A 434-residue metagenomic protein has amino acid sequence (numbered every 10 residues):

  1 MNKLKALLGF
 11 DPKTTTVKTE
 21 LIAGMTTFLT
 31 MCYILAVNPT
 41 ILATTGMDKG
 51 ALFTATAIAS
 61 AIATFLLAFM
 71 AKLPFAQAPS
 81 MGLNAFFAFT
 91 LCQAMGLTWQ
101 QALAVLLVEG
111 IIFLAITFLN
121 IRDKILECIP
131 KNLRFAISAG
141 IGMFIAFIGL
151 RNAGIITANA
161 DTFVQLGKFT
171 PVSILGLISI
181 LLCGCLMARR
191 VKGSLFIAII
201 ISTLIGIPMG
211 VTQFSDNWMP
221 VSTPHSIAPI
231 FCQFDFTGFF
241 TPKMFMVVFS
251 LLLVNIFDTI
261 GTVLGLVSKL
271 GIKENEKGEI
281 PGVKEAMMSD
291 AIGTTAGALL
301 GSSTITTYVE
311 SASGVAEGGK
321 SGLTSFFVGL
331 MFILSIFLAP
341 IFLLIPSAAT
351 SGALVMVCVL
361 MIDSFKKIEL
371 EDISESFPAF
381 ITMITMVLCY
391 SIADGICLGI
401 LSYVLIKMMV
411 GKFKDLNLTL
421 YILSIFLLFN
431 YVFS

Functional and structural regions predicted by a protein language model:
M1-A51, V164-Q165, I199-K284, I425-F429: Helix-loop-helix hairpins and the membrane-proximal interhelical loops of multi-pass alpha-helical transport proteins
N2-N38, A59, S80-F89, Q93-S138 (+1 more regions): Helix-loop-helix junctions within the multi-pass membrane cores of secondary transporters/permeases
L21, I41, I125, G193 (+3 more regions): Residue-level signature of catalytic and energy-coupling elements of molecular machines, predominantly ATP/GTP-dependent
M25-C32, I62-F65, F69, L150 (+3 more regions): Hydrophobic/aromatic residues within the transmembrane alpha-helices of Major Facilitator Superfamily
T40-L52, T90-Q101, P242-F245, P346 (+1 more regions): Helix-coil boundary and interhelical linker segments in multi-pass alpha-helical membrane proteins
G46-F65: Loop-to-helix transition at the N-terminal end of transmembrane alpha-helices
A61-M81, I112: Juxtamembrane transmembrane-helix boundary signature
M95-P208, T212, F326-S434: Membrane-embedded alpha-helical modules
